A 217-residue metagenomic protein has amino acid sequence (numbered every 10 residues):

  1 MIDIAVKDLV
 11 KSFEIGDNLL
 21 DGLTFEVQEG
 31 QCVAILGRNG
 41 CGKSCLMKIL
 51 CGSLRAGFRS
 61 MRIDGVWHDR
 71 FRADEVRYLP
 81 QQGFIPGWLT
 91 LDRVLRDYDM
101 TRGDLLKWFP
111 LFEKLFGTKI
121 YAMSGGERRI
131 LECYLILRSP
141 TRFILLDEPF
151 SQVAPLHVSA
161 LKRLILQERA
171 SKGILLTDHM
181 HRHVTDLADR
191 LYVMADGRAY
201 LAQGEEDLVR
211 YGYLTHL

Functional and structural regions predicted by a protein language model:
M1-L23: A short, flexible loop at the N-terminus of ABC-type nucleotide-binding domains that lies
L36-R38: The feature captures the beta-strand-to-loop junction immediately N-terminal to the Walker
C51: Helix-to-loop junction immediately C-terminal to a conserved catalytic motif
A56-R72: Conserved ABC transporter NBD signature motif
Y78, Q82, G87-R102: Q-loop/switch helix immediately C-terminal to the Walker
L105-G125, P140: Conserved ABC nucleotide-binding domain
E148-P149: Walker B catalytic motif
R198-L217: Conserved beta-strand-loop-alpha-helix hinge in the C-terminal portion of ABC ATPase nucleotide-binding domains
